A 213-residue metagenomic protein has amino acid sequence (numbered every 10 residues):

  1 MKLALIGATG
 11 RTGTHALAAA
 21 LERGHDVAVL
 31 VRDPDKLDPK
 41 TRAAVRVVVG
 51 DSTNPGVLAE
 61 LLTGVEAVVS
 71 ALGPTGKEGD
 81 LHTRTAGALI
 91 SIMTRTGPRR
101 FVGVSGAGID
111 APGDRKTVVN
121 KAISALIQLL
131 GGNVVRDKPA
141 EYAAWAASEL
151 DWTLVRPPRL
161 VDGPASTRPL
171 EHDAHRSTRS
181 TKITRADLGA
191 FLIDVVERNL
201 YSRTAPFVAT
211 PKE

Functional and structural regions predicted by a protein language model:
K2, I6-G10, T96-F101, D173-E213: Mid/C-terminal beta-alpha module of Rossmann-like enzyme folds, strongest in SDR-family dehydrogenases/epimerases
L3-R23: N-terminal Rossmann NAD(P)H-binding glycine-rich loop of SDR-like oxidoreductase domains
L30-D35, D51-S52: N-terminal Rossmann-fold cofactor-binding loop
A43-E66: Conserved Rossmann-fold cofactor-binding substructure of NAD(P)-dependent oxidoreductases
P74-G103, P139-A140: NAD(P)-cofactor binding segment of oxidoreductase domains
L81, T85-A86, D137, V155 (+1 more regions): Substrate-positioning beta->alpha
A111, R115, P164-P169, V195-T204: Glycine/proline-rich active-site loop of Rossmann-fold NAD(P)-dependent oxidoreductases
Y142-G163: Conserved beta-loop-beta element that borders a ligand/cofactor-binding pocket
